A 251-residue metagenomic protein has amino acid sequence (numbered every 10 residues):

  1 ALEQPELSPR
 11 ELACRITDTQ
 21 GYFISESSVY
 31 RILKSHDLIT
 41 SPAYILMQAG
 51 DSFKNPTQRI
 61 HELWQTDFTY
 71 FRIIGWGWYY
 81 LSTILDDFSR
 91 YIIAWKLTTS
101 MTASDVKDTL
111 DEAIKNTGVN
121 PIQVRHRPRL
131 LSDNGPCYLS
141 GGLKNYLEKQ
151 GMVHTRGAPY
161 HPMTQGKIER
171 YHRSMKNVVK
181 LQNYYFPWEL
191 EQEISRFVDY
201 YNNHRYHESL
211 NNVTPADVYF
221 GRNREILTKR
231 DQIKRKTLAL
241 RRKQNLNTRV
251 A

Functional and structural regions predicted by a protein language model:
A1-L63, H161-P162, F220-N223: Basic, flexible linker segments flanking DNA-binding modules in nucleic acid-interacting mobile-element proteins
L2, K34, K115, N202-N203: Residues at helix-coil transition
R10, S41-P42, Q123, S209-N212: Short, hydrophobic secondary-structure boundary micro-motifs
L12, V29, V106, L143 (+2 more regions): Hydrophobic/aromatic residues in well-formed alpha-helices
T17-T19, S89, I226, A251: Extended, non-core accessory segments
D18, V29, S35, D51-S52 (+3 more regions): Juxtamembrane/interface motifs at transmembrane-helix termini
Y22-S25, L38-I39, F53-L81, L85-Y200: RNase H-like DDE/DDD metal-dependent nuclease/strand-transfer catalytic core used by mobile genetic elements
H126, E148-M152, R173-A251: C-terminal domain-tail junction helix/linker
